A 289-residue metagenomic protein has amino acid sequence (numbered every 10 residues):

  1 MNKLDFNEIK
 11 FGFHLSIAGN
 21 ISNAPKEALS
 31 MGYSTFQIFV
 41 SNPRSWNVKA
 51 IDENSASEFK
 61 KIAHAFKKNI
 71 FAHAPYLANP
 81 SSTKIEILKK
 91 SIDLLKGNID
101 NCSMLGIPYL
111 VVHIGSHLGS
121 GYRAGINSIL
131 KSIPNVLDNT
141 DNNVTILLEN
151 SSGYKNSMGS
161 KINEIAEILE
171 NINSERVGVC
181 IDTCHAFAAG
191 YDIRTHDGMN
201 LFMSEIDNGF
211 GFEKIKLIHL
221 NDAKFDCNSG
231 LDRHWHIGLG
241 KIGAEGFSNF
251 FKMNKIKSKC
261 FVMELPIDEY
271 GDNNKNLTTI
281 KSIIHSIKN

Functional and structural regions predicted by a protein language model:
M1-A74, A78-G97, S286-N289: N-terminal pre-domain/capping segments
L4-F6, K26-Y33, D52-F71, K96-G106 (+4 more regions): Acidic (Asp/Glu)-rich catalytic clusters
H14-A18, F39-P43, P75-L77, G115-H117 (+4 more regions): Active-site beta-loop-alpha junctions enriched in small/polar residues
A28, H73, S91, C102 (+5 more regions): Conserved, mostly hydrophobic/aromatic
H64-A65, P80-G178: Active-site acidic/histidine proton-transfer and metal-coordination neighborhood in alpha/beta enzyme cores
F66-N69, P108, N135-T145, R176-G178 (+4 more regions): A structural signal for the main folded, soluble domain(s) of proteins
E86-N101, Y122-N135, K161-N171, D197-S204 (+2 more regions): Short, electropositive alpha-helical surface patch
N135-W235: Acidic/histidine-rich catalytic cores of soluble enzymes
